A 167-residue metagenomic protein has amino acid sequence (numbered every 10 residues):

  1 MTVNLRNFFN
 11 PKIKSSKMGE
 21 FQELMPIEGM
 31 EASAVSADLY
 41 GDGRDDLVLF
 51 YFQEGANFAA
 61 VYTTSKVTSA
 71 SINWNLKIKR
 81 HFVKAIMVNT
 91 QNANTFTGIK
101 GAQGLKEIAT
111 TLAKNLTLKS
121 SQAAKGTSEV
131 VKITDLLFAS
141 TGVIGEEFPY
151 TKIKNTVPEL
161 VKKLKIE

Functional and structural regions predicted by a protein language model:
T2-K119, V130-E167: Alpha/propeptide regions of enzymes that mature by internal proteolysis
